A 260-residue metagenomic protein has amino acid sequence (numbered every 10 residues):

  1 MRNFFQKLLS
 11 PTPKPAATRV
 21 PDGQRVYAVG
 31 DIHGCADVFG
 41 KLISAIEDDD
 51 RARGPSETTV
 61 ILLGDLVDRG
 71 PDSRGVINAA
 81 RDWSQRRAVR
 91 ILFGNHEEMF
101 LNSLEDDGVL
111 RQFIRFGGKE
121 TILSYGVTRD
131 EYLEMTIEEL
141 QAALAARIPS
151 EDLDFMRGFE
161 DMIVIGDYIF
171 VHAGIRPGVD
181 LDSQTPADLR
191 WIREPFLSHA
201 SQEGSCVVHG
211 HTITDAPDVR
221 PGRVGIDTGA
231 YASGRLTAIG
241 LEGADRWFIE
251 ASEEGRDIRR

Functional and structural regions predicted by a protein language model:
M1-K41: Short glycine- and acidic-rich boundary segments immediately preceding or forming the N-terminal edge of structured
K14-D22, A52, A80-S84, D161-G166 (+2 more regions): A short acidic-Thr-Gly-centered motif at the start of a beta-strand
Q24, G34, S56-T58, R87-A88 (+3 more regions): Short coil/turn segments at beta-strand junctions that form active-site/ligand-binding loops
V26-A28, V60-L62, I91-L92, I169 (+2 more regions): Residue-level marker for buried hydrophobic side chains located in beta-strands that build the well-ordered beta-sheet
D31, D65, G94-N95, H211 (+1 more regions): Active-site glycine-centered loops adjacent to acidic/histidine catalytic or metal-binding residues that shape
H33-G34, D68, E98, I175 (+2 more regions): Short, glycine/acidic-enriched loop or turn micro-motifs at the edges of active sites
C35-R115: Core catalytic region of metal-dependent phosphoesterases/phosphodiesterases, especially metallo-beta-lactamase-like
E105, F116, E120-L123, V127-G225 (+2 more regions): Acidic, His/Gly-enriched loop-helix segments that form or flank divalent-metal centers in metallo-dependent hydrolases
